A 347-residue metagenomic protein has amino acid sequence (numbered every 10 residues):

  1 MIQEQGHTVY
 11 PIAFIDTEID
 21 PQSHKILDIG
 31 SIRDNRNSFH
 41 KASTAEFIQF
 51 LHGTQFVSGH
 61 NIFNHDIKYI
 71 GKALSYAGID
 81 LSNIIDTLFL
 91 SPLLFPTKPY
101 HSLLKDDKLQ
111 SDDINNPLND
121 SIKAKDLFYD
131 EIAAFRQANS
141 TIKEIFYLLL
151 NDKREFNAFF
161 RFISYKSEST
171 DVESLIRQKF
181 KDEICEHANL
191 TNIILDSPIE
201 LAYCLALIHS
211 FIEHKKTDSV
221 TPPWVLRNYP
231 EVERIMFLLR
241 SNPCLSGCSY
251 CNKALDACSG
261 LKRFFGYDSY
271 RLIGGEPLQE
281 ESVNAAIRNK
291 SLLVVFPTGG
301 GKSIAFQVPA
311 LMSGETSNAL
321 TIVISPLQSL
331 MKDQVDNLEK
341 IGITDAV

Functional and structural regions predicted by a protein language model:
M1-Y10, D86: N-terminal accessory regions of nucleic-acid-interacting proteins
Y10-D20: Two-metal-ion RNase H-like nuclease active-site motif
K25-R33: Short beta-strand scaffold segments in enzyme catalytic cores
I32-F135: Conserved DEDDh/DEDDy metal-dependent 3′-5′ exonuclease domain
L103-H209: Acidic, Mg2+-coordinating catalytic module of metal-dependent nucleases/exonucleases that use a two-metal-ion mechanism
P198-D256: Interdomain "pre-motor" coupling segment immediately N-terminal to P-loop NTPase/helicase cores
S246-P297: Conserved pre-motif I regulatory segment
P277-V347: Conserved P-loop/Walker A NTP-binding site and adjacent catalytic elements of P-loop NTPases
